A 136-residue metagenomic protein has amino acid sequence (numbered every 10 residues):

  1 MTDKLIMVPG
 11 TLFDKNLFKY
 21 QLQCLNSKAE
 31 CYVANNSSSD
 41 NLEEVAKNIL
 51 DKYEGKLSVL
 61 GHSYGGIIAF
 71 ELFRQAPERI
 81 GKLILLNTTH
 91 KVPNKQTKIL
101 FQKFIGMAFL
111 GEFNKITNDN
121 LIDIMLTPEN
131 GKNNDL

Functional and structural regions predicted by a protein language model:
M1-E43: Conserved HGGG/HGGXW glycine-rich cap/lid loop of the alpha/beta-hydrolase fold
M7-N16, H62, K91, D135: Anionic, Ser/Thr-rich low-complexity intrinsically disordered regions
Y20, E71-Q75: Active-site signature of alpha/beta-hydrolase-fold catalytic machinery across serine- and Asp/Cys-nucleophile hydrolases
A34, L42-L57: Conserved acidic catalytic loop of the alpha/beta-hydrolase fold
V59-G61, L86: Short beta-strand immediately N-terminal to the catalytic nucleophile in serine-hydrolase-like folds
G61-G65, A69: Gly/Ala-rich beta-loop-alpha elbow adjacent to hydrolase catalytic centers
R74-Q75, R79-E112: Flexible "cap/lid" loop of the alpha/beta hydrolase fold
K95-T97, E112-L136: Conserved alpha/beta-hydrolase catalytic His-Asp/Glu region
